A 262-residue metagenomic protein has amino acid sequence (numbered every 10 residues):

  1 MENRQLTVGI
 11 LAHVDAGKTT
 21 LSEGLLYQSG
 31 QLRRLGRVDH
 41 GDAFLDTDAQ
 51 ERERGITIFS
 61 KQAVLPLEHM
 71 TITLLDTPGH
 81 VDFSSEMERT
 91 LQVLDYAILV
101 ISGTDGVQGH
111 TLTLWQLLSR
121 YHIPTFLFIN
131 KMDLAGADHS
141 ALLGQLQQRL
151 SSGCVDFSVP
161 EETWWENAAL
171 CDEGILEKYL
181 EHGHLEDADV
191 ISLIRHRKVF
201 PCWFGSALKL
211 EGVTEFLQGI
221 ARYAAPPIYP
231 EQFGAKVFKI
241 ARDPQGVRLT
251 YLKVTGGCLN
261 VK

Functional and structural regions predicted by a protein language model:
M1-K262: Structural and coupling elements of P-loop NTPases
